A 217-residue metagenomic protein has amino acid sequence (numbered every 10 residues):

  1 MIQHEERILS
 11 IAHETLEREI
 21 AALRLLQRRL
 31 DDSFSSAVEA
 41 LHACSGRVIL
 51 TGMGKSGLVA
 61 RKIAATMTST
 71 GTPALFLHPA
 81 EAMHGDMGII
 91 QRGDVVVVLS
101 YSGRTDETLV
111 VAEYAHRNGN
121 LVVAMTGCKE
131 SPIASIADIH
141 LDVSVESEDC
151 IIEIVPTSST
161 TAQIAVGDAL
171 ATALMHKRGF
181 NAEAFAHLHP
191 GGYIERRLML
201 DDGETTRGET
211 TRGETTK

Functional and structural regions predicted by a protein language model:
M1-A43: An N-terminal, well-structured beta->alpha segment
H13-R18, M67, L200-D201: Short, basic/glycine-rich phosphate-binding loops at helix/coil junctions that contact nucleotide phosphates
E14, R18, T161, A165-A169 (+1 more regions): Generic recognition of short, well-ordered alpha-helical interface segments
R28-D31, M53, G179: Alpha-helix boundary/capping and short turn/kink residues
G46-M53, G57-M175: Glycine-rich phosphate-binding loops that contact phosphosugars or nucleotide phosphates
S135, D149, H176-R207: Internal, active-site/partner-interface "lid" segment
E204-T216: Compositionally biased, intrinsically disordered low-complexity segments enriched for polar/charged residues
